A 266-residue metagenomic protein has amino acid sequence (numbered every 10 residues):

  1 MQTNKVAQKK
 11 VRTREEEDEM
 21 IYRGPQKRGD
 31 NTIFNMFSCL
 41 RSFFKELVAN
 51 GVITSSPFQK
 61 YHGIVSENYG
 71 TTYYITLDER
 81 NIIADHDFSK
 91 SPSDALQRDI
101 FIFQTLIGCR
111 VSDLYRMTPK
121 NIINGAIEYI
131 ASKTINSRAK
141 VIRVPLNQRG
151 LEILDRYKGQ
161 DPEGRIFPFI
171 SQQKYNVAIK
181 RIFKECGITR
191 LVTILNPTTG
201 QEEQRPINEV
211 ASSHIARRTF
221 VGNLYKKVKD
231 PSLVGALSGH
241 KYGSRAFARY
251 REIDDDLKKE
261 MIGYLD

Functional and structural regions predicted by a protein language model:
Q8-R14, K45-N68, V192-G200: Short, charged hinge/linker segments at domain and secondary-structure junctions
E17-S38, I53, Q59-V111, Y115 (+1 more regions): Basic, Lys/Arg- and aromatic-enriched nucleic-acid-binding interface segment
G63, I107, R116-R156: Conserved tyrosine-mediated DNA breakage-rejoining catalytic core shared by Y-recombinases
Y69, I135-D155, D161-Q201, R205: C-terminal catalytic core of Y-nucleophile DNA break-rejoin enzymes
I83, I142-E152, R156, A248-D266: DNA/chromatin major-groove-contacting recognition/catalytic segments
S89-S91, Q160-R165, K180-A236, H240: Short, basic (Lys/Arg/His-rich) helix/loop patches that form interaction surfaces in the mid-to-C-terminal regions
R116-I122, Y225-K227, G235-Y242, R249-I253: A short, basic/aromatic helix-end/turn motif that makes direct DNA contacts
K133-I135, Q172-Y175, S238-Y264: Catalytic-site neighborhood detector that most strongly recognizes the C-terminal catalytic loop/helix of tyrosine
